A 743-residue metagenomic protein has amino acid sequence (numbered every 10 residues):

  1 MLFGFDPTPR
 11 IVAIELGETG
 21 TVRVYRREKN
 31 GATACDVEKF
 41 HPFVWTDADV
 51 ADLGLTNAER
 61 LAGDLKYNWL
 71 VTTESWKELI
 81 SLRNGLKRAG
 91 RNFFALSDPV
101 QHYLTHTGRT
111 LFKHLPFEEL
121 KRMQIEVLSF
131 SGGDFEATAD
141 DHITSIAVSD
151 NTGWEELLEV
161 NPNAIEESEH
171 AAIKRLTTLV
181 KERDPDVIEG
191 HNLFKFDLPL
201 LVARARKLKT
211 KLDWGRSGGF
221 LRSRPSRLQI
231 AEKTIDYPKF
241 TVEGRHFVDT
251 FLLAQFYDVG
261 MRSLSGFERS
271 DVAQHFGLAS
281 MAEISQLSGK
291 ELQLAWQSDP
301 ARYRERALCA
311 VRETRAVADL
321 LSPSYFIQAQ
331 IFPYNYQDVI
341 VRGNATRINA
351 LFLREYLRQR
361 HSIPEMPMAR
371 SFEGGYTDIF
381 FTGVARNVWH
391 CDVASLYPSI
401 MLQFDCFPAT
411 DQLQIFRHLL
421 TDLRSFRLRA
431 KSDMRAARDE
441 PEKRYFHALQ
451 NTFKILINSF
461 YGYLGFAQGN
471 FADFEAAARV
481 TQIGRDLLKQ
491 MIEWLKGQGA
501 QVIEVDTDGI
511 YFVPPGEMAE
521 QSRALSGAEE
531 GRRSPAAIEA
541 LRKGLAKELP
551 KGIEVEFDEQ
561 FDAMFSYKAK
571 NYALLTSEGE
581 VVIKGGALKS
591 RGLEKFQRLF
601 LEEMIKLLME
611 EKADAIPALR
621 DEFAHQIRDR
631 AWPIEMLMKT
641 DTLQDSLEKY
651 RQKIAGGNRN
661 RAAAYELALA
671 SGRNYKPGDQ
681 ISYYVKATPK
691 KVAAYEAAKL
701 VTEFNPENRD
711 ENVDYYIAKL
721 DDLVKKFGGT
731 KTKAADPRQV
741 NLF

Functional and structural regions predicted by a protein language model:
M1-V187, R306-T377, F381-A385, V393 (+3 more regions): DnaQ-like (DEDDh/DEDDy) 3′-5′ exonuclease domain used for proofreading and 3′-end trimming on nucleic acids
L157-L264, D271: Conserved DEDDh/DEDDy metal-dependent 3′-5′ exonuclease domain
E159-P162, E182-D186, W296-R302, T377-A385 (+7 more regions): Glycine- and acidic
R183-D197, L201, E243-N344: Acidic, Mg2+-coordinating catalytic module of metal-dependent nucleases/exonucleases that use a two-metal-ion mechanism
D197-R206, A394-P408: Short active-site loop/helix that positions an aromatic residue
K290-F404, E442-D486, Q490-W494, E504 (+2 more regions): Common nucleic-acid-contacting/processivity interface regions adjacent to the catalytic cores of nucleic-acid enzymes
I510-A519, G531-A540: Catalytic palm subdomain of template-directed nucleic-acid polymerases, centered on the conserved carboxylate motif
P535, E539-F743: C-terminal, non-catalytic extensions of nucleic-acid polymerases
